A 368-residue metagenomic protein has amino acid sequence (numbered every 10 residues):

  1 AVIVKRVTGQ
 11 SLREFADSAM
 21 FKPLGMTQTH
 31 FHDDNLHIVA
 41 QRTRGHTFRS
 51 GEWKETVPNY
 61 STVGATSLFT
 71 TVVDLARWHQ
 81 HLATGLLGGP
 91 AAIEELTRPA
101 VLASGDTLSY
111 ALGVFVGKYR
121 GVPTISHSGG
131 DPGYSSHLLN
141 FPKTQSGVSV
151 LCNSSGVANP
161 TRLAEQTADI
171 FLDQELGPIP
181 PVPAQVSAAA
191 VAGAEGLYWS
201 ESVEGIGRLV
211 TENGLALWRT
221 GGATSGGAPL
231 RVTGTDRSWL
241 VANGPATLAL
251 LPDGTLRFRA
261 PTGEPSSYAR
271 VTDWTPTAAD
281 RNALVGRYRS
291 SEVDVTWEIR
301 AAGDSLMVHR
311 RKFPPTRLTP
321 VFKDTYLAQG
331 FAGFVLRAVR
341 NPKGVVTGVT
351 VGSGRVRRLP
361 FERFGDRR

Functional and structural regions predicted by a protein language model:
A1-P142, S155, T167: Short, surface-exposed loop or secondary-structure junction motifs that flank catalytic or metal-binding residues
I3-V7, V148-V150, I299: Hydrophobic aliphatic residue packing
S11-L12, Q28, L86-L87, S146 (+3 more regions): Secondary-structure boundary/capping signal
T56-V57, S135, L139, L151 (+3 more regions): Short linear motifs in exposed loops
L112, S136, S146, G196 (+1 more regions): Residue-level detector of short, conserved catalytic/binding motifs and their immediate flanks
K118, L151, F322: Residues at the C-termini of beta-strands that transition into short coil/loop
S126-H127, H137-S154, L256-R259, T347-V351: Short, well-ordered beta-strand elements
A158-R368: Peripheral terminal and inter-domain segments
